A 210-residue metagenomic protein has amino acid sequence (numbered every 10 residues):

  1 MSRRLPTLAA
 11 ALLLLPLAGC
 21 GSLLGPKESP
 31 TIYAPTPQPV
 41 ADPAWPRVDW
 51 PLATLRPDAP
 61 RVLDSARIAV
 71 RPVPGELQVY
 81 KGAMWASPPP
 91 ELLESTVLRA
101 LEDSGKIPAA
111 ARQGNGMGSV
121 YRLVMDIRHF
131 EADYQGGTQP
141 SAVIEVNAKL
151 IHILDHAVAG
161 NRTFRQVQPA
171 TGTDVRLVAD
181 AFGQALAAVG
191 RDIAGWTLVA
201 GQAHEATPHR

Functional and structural regions predicted by a protein language model:
M1-A9: Bacterial N-terminal signal peptides that target proteins for export
P16-G19: C-terminal motif of bacterial Sec signal peptides marking the signal peptidase cleavage site
G21-D42, V48, S104-D155: Surface-exposed short loop/turn segments
G21-P90, A200-R210: A structural "domain/chain start" motif
P51-R56, A69-R71, R122-D126, V143-K149 (+1 more regions): Soluble periplasmic/extracytoplasmic beta-strand elements of cell-envelope proteins
E76-M84, L154-G195: Short secondary-structure boundary motifs at beta->alpha junctions and helix caps
P90, E94-L98, S104, G183-L186 (+2 more regions): Extracytoplasmic/secreted envelope proteins and their assembly/folding machinery, especially bacterial periplasmic
L98, E102-K106, A132, A194-Q202: Sec-exported extracytoplasmic/periplasmic mature domains
